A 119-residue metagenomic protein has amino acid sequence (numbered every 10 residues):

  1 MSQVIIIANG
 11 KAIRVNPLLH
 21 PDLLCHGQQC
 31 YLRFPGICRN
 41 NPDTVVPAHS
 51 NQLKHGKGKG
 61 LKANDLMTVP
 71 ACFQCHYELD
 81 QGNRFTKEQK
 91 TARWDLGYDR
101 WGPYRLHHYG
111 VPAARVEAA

Functional and structural regions predicted by a protein language model:
M1-P21, F34-R39, T44, A113-A119: A boundary/linker detector
R14-P21, G27, H55-A63: Short, intrinsically disordered, charge-biased short linear motifs at domain edges
C30-P35, C72: Short cysteine-rich clusters marking metal-coordination/redox-active sites
F34-M67, L79: Histidine-centered nuclease catalytic patch
G56-L66, Y77-A119: Polybasic, low-complexity binding patches
